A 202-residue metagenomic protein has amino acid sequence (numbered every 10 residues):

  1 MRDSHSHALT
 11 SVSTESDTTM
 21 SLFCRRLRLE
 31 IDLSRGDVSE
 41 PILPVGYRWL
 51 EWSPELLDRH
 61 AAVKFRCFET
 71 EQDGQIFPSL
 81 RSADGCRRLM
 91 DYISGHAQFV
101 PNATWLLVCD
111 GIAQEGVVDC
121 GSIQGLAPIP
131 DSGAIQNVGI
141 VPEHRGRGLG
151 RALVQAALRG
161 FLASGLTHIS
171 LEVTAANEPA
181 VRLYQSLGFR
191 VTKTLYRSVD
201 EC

Functional and structural regions predicted by a protein language model:
M1-S53, S198: Acyl-donor-binding surface of acyltransferase catalytic domains
M1-S6, F161-E172: Conserved GNAT acetyl-CoA-binding A-motif
R2-C24, R147, R151, A175-K193 (+1 more regions): Conserved active-site alpha-helix within GNAT-family acetyltransferase domains
R48-G74: A short beta-loop-alpha structural element at the N-terminal edge of CoA-dependent acyl/N-acetyltransferase catalytic
P78-G116: Active-site rim helix/loop that mediates acceptor-substrate recognition in acyltransferases
P101, A127-I135, R145, S164-L166: A conserved beta-turn-beta hairpin within the catalytic core of GNAT-like acetyltransferases that forms part
T104-L106, Q114-L126, A134-G139: Conserved beta-strand in the GNAT
N137-I140, G146-A163, V181-S186: Conserved acetyl-CoA-binding loop-helix of GNAT-fold acetyltransferases
